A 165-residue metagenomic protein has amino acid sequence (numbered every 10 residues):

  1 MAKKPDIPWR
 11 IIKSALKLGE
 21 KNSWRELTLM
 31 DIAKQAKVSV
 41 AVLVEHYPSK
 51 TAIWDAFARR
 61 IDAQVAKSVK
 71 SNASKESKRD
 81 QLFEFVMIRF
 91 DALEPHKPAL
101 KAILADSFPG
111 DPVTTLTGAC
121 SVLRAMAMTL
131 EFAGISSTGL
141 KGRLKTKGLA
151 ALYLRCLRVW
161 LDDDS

Functional and structural regions predicted by a protein language model:
M1-D6: N-terminal intrinsically disordered/low-complexity leader segments
R10, L18-A56, R60: Helix-turn-helix
S14-L18, A92: Short amphipathic alpha-helical elements of helix-turn-helix/winged-helix folds
T28, K101-L104, T138: Short, hydrophobic secondary-structure boundary micro-motifs
K50, F57, I61, V65 (+3 more regions): Hydrophobic/aromatic residues within well-ordered alpha-helical segments
A56, K70-A102, P109-G110, C120-S121: Hydrophobic alpha-helical connector segments
P112-I135, R143-R158: Amphipathic alpha-helical packing segments from all-alpha helical-bundle domains
D163-S165: Short, intrinsically disordered, charge-balanced linker/junction segments flanking boundaries in proteins
